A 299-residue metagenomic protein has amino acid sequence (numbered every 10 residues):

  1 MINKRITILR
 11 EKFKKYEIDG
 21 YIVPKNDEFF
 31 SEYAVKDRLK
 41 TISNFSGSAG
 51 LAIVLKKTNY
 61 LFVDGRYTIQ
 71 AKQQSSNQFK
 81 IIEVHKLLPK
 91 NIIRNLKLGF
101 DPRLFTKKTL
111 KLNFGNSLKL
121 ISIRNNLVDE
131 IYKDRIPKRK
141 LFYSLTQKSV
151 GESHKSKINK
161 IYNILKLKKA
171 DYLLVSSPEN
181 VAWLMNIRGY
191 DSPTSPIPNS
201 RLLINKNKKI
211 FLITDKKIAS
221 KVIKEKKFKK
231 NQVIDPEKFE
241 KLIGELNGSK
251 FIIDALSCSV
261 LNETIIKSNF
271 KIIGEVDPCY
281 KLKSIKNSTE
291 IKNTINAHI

Functional and structural regions predicted by a protein language model:
M1-I93, L104-F105, T109-E245: N-terminal accessory/capping or targeting/presequence segment of soluble
G20, L96-K97, G248-F251: Residues that mark the start of a beta-strand
F100-P102: Well-ordered alpha/beta subsegment
R139-T146, G274-N293: Short His/Asp/Glu-rich catalytic/ion-coordination signatures at enzyme active sites or charged loops
I223-C279, I285: Conserved catalytic alpha/beta cores of large enzymes that bind or transform nucleotide phosphates and polynucleotides
T294-I299: Extended amphipathic alpha-helical segments enriched in small hydrophobics
